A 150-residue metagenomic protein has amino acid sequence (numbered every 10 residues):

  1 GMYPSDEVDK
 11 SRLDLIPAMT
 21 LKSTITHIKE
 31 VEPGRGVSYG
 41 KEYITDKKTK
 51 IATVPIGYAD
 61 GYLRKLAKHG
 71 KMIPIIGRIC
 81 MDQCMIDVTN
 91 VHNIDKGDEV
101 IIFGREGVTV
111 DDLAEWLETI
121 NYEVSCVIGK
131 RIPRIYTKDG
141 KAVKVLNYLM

Functional and structural regions predicted by a protein language model:
G1-M150: Active-site anion/phosphate-binding pocket segments in diverse small-molecule metabolic enzymes
